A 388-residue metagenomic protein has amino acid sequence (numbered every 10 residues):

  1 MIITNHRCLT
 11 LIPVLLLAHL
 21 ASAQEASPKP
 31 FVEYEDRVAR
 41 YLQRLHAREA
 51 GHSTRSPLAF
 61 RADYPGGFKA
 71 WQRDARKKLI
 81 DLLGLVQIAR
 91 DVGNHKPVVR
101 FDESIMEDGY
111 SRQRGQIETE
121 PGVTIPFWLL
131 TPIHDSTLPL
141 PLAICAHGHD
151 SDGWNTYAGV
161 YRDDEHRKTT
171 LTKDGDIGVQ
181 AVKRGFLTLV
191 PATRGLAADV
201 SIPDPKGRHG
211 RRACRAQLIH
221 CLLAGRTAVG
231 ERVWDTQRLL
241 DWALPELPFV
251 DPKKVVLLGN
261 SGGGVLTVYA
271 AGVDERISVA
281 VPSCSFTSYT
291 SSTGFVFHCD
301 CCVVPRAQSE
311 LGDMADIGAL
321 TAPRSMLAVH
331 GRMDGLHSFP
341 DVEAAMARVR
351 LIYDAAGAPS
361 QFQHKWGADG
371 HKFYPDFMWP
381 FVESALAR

Functional and structural regions predicted by a protein language model:
A23-S111: N-terminal targeting or regulatory segments adjacent to alpha/beta-hydrolase or S9 domains
D102-R162: Glycine-rich active-site/cofactor-binding loop and its immediate structural neighborhood
L138, I144-Q237, P245-E246, S291-F295: Cap/lid segment of the alpha/beta-hydrolase catalytic domain
R215-R226, R238-L239, I277-A319, P323 (+2 more regions): Mobile cap/lid helix-loop segments that gate and shape the active-site cleft of serine hydrolases
F249-N260: Alpha/beta-hydrolase fold nucleophile elbow
G259-G263, T267: Gly/Ala-rich beta-loop-alpha elbow adjacent to hydrolase catalytic centers
A328-H330: Short beta-strand/loop motif that positions the catalytic acidic residue of the alpha/beta-hydrolase fold
A347-R388: C-terminal catalytic histidine-bearing segment of alpha/beta-hydrolase fold enzymes
